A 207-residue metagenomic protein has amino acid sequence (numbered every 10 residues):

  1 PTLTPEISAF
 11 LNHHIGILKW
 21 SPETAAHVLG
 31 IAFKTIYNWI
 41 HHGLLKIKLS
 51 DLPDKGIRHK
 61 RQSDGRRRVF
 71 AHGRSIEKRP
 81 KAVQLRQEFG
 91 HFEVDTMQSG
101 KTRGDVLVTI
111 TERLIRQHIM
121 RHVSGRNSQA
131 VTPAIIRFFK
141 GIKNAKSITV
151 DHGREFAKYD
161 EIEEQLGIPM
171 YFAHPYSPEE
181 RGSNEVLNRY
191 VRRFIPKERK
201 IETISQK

Functional and structural regions predicted by a protein language model:
P1-I15, E23, V28: Short, basic alpha-helical/linker "hinge" immediately adjacent to a nucleic-acid-recognition surface
F10, H41-I47, G56-H59, R113 (+2 more regions): Membrane-embedded transmembrane-helix bundle of lipid-linked glycan/lipid transferases
L11, A25, I36, D95 (+6 more regions): Mobile genetic element proteins and their domesticated derivatives, centered on retroelements and DNA transposons
I31-Q84: Basic, flexible linker segments flanking DNA-binding modules in nucleic acid-interacting mobile-element proteins
F89-S99: Two-metal-ion RNase H-like nuclease active-site motif
M97-I119: Short conserved beta-strand segments at catalytic cores or DNA/RNA-binding microdomains of nucleic-acid binding
G100-R103, M120-I142: Active-site beta-loop-alpha junctions of metal-dependent nucleic acid enzymes, especially the RNase H-like/DDE
V150-H152, A157-E163, Y171-I195, E202-K207: RNase H-like two-metal-ion nuclease catalytic core shared by retroviral integrases and related mobile-element nucleases
